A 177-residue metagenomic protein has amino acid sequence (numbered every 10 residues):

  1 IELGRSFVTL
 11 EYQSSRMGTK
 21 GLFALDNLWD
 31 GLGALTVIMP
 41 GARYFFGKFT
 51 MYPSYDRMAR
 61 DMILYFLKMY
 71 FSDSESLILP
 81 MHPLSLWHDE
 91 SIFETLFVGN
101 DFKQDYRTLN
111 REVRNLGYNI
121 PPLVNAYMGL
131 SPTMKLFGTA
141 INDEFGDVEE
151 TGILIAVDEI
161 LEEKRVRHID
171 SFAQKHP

Functional and structural regions predicted by a protein language model:
I1-M134, G138: Acyl-donor binding region in acyl/amide transferases
I1-S6, S131, K135, F145 (+1 more regions): Non-catalytic substrate-recognition and accessory regions of acyl/acetyltransferase enzymes
I141-D143: Internal catalytic domains of large membrane-associated glycosyltransferases
